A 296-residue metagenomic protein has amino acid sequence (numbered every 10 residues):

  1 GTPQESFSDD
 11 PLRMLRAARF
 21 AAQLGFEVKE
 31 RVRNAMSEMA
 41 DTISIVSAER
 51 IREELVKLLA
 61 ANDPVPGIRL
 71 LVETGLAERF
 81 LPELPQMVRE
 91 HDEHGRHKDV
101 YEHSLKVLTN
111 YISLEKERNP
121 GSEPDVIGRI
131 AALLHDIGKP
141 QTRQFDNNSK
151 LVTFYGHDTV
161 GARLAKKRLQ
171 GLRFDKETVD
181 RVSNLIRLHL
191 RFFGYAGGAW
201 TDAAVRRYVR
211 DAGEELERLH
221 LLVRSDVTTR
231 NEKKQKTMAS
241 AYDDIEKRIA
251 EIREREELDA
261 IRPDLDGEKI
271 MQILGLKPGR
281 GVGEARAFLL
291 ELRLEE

Functional and structural regions predicted by a protein language model:
G1-P3, R19, K167-G171, T229-E296: Charged substrate- and nucleic-acid-binding regions of tRNA-handling and nucleotidyl-transfer enzymes, centered on
G1-R129, L133, I137-G156, V160-E177 (+3 more regions): Glycine- and charge-enriched loop/helix tracts that form the active or gating conduit in phosphate/cation-handling
F7-S8, M39-I43, E78-R79, F193 (+3 more regions): Short, flexible segments with low predicted structural confidence
I43-I45, I51, I68, I112 (+8 more regions): Weak global preference for isoleucine
E90-R96, N119-P120, F174-Q235: Histidine/acidic-rich helix-loop-helix segments that form or flank divalent-metal centers in metalloenzyme catalytic
Y101, Y111, Y155, F192-Y195 (+2 more regions): Sequence-level detector for tyrosine residue identity
L105, A131-H135, T159-R163, K167 (+9 more regions): Feature representing long, continuous alpha-helical segments
I127-Q141, W200-R253, I273: Alpha-helical scaffolding flanking metal-ion-dependent phosphate/phosphodiester catalytic sites
